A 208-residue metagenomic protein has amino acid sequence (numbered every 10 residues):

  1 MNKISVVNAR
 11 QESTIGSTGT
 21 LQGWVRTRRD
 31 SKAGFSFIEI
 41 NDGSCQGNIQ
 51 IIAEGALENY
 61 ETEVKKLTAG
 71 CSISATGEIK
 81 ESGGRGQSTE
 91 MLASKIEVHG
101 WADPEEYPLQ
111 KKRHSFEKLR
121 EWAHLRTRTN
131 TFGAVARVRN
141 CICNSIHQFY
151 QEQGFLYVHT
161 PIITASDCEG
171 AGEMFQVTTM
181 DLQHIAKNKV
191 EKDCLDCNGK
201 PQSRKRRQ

Functional and structural regions predicted by a protein language model:
M1-Q208: Class II aminoacyl-tRNA synthetase catalytic cores and aaRS-like
